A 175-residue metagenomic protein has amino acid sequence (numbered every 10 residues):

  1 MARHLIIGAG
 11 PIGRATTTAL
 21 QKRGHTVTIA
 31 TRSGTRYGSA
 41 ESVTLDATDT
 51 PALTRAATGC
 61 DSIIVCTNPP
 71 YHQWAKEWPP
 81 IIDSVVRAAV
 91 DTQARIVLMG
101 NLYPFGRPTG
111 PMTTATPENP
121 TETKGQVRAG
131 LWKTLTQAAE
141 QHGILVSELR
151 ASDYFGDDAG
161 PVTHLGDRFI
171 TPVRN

Functional and structural regions predicted by a protein language model:
H4-G8: Conserved N-terminal Rossmann-fold NAD(P)-binding element of oxidoreductases
I12: Hydrophobic/small residue at the entry helix of a nucleotide-binding pocket
L20: Aromatic pocket-lining residues of Rossmann-like dinucleotide-binding sites
I29-R36, M99: Short, polar loop motifs at secondary-structure junctions
T35-T92, F105: NAD(P)H-binding glycine-rich loop region in Rossmannoid oxidoreductase-like domains and their noncatalytic homologs
D83-G130, A139, S147: Conserved Rossmann-fold NAD(P)-dependent oxidoreductase catalytic core, especially the SDR/UDP-sugar
D153-N175: NAD(P)-dependent short-chain dehydrogenase/reductase
